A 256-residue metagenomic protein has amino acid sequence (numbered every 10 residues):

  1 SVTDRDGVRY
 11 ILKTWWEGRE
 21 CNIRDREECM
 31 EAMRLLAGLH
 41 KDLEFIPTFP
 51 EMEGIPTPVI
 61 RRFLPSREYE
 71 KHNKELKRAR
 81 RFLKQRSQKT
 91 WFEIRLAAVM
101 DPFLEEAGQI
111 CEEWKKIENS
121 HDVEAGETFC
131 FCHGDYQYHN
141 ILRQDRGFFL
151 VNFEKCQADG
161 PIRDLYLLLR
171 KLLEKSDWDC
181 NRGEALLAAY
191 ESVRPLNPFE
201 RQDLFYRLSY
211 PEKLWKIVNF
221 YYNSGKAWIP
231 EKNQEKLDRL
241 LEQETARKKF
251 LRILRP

Functional and structural regions predicted by a protein language model:
S1-V59: ATP-binding pocket architecture of kinase catalytic cores
S1-V8, D145-G147, R255-P256: Conserved NTP-binding catalytic cores of kinases and kinase-like/nucleotidyltransferase enzymes across multiple kinase
Y10-I23, F45, K77-R86, L168 (+1 more regions): A glycine-centered beta->alpha junction motif in the catalytic cores of kinase/phosphotransferase enzymes
R19-R24, P50-F131: ATP-dependent phospho-/nucleotidyl transfer catalytic cores
E112-I162: Active-site acidic catalytic loop and adjacent metal/ATP-binding pocket of ATP-dependent phosphoryl transfer enzymes
I162-P195, L208-W228: Active-site activation/catalytic loop segments of kinase-like enzymes and analogous catalytic loops in related
W215-P256: ATP/Mg2+ or Mg2+-diphosphate-binding catalytic cores that bind nucleotide phosphates or diphosphates via glycine-rich
